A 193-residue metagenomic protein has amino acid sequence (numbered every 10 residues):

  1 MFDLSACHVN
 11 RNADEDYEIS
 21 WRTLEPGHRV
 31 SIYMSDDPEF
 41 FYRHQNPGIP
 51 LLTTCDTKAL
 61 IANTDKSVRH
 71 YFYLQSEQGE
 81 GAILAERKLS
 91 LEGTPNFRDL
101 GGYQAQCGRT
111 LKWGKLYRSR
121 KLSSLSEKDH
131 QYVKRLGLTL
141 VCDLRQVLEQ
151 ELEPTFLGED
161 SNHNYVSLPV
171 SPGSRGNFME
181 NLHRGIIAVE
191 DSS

Functional and structural regions predicted by a protein language model:
M1-S193: Cys-dependent protein tyrosine phosphatase-like superfamily
